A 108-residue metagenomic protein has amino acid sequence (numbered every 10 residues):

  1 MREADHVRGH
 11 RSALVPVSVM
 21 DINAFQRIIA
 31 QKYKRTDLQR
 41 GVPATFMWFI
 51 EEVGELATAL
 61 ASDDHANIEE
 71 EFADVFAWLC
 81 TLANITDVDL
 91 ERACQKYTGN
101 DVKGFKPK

Functional and structural regions predicted by a protein language model:
R2-F72, F76-K108: Flexible "arm" and connector segments at domain edges
